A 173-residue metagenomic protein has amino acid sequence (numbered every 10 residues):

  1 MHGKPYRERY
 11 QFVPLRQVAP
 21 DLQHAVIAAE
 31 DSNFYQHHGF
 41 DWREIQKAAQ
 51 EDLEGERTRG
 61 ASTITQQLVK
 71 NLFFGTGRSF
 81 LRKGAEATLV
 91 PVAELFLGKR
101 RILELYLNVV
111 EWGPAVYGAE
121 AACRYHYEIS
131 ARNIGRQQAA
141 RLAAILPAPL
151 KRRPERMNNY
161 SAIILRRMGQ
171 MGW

Functional and structural regions predicted by a protein language model:
M1-W173: Juxtamembrane regions of bacterial inner-membrane/periplasmic proteins, predominantly the peptidoglycan biogenesis
